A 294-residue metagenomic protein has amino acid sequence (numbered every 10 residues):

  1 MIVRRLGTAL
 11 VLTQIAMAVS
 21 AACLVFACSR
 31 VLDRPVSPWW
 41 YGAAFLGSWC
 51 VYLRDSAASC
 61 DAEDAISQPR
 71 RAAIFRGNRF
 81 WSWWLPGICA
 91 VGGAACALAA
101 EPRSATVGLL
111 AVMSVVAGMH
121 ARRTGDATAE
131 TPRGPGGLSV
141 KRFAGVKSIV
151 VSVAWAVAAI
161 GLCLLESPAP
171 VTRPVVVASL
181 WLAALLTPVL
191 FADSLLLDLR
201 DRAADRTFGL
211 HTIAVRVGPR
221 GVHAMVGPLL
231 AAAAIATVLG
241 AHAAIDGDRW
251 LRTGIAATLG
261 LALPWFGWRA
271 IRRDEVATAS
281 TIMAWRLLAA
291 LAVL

Functional and structural regions predicted by a protein language model:
M1-L294: Multi-pass alpha-helical membrane architecture of UbiA-family and related isoprenoid/lipid prenyltransferases
